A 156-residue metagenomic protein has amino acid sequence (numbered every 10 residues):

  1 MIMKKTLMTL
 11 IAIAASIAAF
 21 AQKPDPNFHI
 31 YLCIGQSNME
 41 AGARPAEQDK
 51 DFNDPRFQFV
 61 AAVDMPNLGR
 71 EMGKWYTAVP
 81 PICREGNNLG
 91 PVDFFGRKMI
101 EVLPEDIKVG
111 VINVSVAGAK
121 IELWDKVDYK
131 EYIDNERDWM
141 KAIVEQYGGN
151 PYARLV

Functional and structural regions predicted by a protein language model:
M1-T6: Positively charged n-region of N-terminal signal peptides that target proteins for export
M8-T9, V60: General helical structural elements
L10-I11, G42: A periodicity- and composition-biased signal for non-globular, repetitive helical segments
I11-F20: Hydrophobic h-region of N-terminal signal peptides that target proteins for export in Gram-negative bacteria
Q22-V156: Cell-envelope and extracellular/periplasmic
